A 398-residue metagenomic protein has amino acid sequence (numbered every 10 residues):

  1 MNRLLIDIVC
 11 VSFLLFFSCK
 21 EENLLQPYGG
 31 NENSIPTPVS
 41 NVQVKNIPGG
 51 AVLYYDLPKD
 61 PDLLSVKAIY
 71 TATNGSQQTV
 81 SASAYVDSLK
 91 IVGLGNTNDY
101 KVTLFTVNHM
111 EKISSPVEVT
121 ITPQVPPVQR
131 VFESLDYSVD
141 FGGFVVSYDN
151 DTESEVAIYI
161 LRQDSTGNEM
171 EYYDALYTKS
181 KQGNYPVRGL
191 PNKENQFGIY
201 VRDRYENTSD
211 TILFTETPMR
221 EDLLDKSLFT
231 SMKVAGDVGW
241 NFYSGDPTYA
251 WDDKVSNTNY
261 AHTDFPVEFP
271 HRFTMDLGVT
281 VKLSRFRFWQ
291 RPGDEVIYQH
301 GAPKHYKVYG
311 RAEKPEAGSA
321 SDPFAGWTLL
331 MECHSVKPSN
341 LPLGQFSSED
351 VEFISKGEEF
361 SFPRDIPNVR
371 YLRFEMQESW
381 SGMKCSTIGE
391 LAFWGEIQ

Functional and structural regions predicted by a protein language model:
L15-S18: C-terminal motif of bacterial Sec signal peptides marking the signal peptidase cleavage site
K20-P61, N96, I113-E153, D210-K233 (+1 more regions): Pro/Thr/Ser/Gly-rich low-complexity, intrinsically disordered linker/stalk tracts
I47, N96-T97, P191-N192, V279 (+1 more regions): Surface-exposed loops/turns
L57, P61-T97, S115, L161-N192 (+1 more regions): Recognizes extended acidic, P/S/T-rich segments that occur within or adjacent to Ig-like beta-sandwich modules
L64, L89-V117, G183-P218: Beta-strand-rich modules
R162-Y185, Q196, Y200-N241: Preference for solvent-exposed, low-hydrophobicity sequence contexts
L213-G278, R291-D294, Y298, G344-E352: Disordered, acidic Ser/Thr/Pro-rich linker "stalks" and the adjacent N-terminal cap of the next globular domain
K254-F324, K356-Q398: Aromatic, loop-rich ligand-recognition surfaces of beta-strand-rich domains
